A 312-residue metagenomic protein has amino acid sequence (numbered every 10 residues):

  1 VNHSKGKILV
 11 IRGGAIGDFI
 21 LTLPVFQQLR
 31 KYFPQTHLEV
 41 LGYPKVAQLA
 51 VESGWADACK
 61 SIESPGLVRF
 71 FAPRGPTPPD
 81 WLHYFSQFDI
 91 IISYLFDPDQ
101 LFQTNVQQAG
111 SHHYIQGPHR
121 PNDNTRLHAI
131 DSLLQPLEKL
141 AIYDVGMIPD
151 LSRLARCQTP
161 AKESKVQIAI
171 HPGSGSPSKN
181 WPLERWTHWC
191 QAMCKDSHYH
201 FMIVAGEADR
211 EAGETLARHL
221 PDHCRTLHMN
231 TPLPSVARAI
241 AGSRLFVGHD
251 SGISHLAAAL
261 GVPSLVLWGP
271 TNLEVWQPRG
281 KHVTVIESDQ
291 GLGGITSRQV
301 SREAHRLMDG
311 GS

Functional and structural regions predicted by a protein language model:
V1-S312: Catalytic machinery of carbohydrate-active enzymes, primarily nucleotide-sugar-dependent glycosyltransferases
